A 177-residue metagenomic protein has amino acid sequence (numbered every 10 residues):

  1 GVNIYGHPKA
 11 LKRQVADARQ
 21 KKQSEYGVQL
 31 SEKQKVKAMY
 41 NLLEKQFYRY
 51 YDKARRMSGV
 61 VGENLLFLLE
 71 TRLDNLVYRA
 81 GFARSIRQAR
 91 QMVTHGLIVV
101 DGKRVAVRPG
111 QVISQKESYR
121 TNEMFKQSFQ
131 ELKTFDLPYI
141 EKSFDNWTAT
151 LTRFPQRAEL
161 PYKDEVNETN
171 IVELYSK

Functional and structural regions predicted by a protein language model:
G1-A80, V105-K177: Ferredoxin-like alpha/beta domains used as RNA- or RNAP-binding modules
L65, S85, R90, R104-V105: Short, surface-exposed helix-loop/turn micro-motifs enriched in polar/charged residues
R79-F82, R87-V93, L97-I98: Mid-length scaffold segments of soluble, non-membrane domains
G96-V99, R104-A106: Glycine- and Gly-Pro-enriched alpha-helical subdomains that act as flexible, kink-prone "lid/hinge" or packing modules
